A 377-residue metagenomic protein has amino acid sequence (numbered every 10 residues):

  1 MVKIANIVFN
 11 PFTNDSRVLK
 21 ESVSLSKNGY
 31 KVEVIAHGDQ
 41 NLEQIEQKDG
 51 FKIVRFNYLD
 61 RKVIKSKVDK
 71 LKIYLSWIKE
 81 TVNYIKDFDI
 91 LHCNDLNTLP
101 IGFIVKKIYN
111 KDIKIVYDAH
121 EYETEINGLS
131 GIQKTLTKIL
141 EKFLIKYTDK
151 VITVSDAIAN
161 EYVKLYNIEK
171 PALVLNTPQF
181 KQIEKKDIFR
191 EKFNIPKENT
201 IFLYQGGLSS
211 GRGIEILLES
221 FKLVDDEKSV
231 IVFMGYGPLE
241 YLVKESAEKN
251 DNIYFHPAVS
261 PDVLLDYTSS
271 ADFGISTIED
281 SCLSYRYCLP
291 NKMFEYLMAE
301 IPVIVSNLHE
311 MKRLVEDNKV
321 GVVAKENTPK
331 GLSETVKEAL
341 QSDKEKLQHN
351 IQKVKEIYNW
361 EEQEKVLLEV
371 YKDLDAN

Functional and structural regions predicted by a protein language model:
K3-I4, P196-K222, V232, L367: Conserved donor-binding/catalytic core segment of Leloir-type glycosyltransferases
V23, I78-K86, P100, I104-I108 (+3 more regions): Membrane-proximal helix-turn-helix segments that form the acceptor-binding/catalytic region of lipid-linked
A36, V54-R55, T124, K138-E184 (+1 more regions): Donor nucleotide-sugar binding/catalytic pocket of nucleotide-sugar-dependent glycosyltransferases
E43-E46, I183-I195, K344, Q348: A short helix/loop element that forms part of the nucleotide-sugar donor recognition site in Leloir-type
M234, Y241-F273: Nucleotide-activated donor-binding/catalytic signature segment of Leloir-type glycosyltransferases, i.e., the conserved
F273-S276, E295-V305: Short hydrophobic beta-strand element within catalytic cores of glycosyltransferases and related nucleotide-activated
D317-N318, V322-P329, V336-D343: Conserved acidic donor-binding segment of nucleotide-sugar-dependent glycosyltransferases
N327, Q341, E345-D373: A charged, aromatic-enriched C-terminal amphipathic alpha-helix characteristic of glycosyltransferases across folds
